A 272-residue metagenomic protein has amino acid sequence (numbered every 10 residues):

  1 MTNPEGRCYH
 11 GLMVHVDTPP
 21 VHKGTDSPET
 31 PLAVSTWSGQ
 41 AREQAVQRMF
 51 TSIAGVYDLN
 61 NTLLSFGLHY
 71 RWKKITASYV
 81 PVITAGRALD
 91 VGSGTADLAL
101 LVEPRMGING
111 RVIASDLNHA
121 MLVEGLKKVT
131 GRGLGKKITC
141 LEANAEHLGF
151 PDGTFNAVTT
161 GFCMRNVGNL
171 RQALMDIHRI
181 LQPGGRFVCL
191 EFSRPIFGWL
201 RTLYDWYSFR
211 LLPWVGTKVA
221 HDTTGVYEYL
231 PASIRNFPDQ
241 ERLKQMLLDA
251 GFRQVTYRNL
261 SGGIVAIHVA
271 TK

Functional and structural regions predicted by a protein language model:
M13-R48: N-terminal auxiliary segments of SAM/dcSAM-dependent transferases
L63-G86, L101: Conserved alpha-helix/loop element of class I SAM-dependent methyltransferases that forms part of the SAM/SAH-binding
R87-H147: Class I SAM-dependent methyltransferase SAM/SAH-binding core
E146-A157: A short acidic, Gly/Pro-enriched loop at the edge of an enzyme's catalytic core that lines a small-molecule cofactor
N156-L170: A short SAM/SAH-binding and catalytic strip from SAM-dependent methyltransferases
R171-P183: A short glycine-rich, Lys/Arg-flanked "PGG" loop and its adjoining helix->strand segment in the class I
R186-V215: Conserved class I S-adenosyl-L-methionine
A250-K272: Core SAM-dependent methyltransferase catalytic element
